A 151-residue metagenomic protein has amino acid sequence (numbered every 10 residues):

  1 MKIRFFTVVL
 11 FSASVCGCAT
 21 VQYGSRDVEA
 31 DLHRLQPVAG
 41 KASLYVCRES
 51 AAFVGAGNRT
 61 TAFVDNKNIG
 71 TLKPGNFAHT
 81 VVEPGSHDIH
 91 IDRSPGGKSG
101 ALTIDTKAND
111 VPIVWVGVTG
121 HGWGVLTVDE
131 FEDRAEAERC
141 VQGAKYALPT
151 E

Functional and structural regions predicted by a protein language model:
M1-A19: Sec-dependent bacterial lipoprotein signal peptides
C18-E151: Short loop/turn and low-complexity linker motifs enriched in small/turn-promoting residues
